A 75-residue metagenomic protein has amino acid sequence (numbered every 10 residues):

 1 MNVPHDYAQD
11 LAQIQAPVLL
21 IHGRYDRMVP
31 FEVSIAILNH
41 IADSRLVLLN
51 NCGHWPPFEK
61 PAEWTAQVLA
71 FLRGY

Functional and structural regions predicted by a protein language model:
M1, Y25-V29: Acidic catalytic loop of the alpha/beta-hydrolase fold
M1-D10, A16: Active-site nucleophile elbow and catalytic-triad environment of alpha/beta-hydrolase enzymes
A8, F31-I35: Short, surface-exposed alpha-helical segments at coil->helix boundaries
A12, N39-H40: Solvent-exposed polar/charged
I14, L20-H22, D26: Short beta-strand/loop motif that positions the catalytic acidic residue of the alpha/beta-hydrolase fold
Q15-A16, D43: Active-site acidic short loop of glycosyltransferases
V29-P30, P56: Secondary-structure boundary/capping motif
I41-Y75: Catalytic active-site module of serine/aspartate enzymes centered on a nucleophile-bearing elbow/loop
